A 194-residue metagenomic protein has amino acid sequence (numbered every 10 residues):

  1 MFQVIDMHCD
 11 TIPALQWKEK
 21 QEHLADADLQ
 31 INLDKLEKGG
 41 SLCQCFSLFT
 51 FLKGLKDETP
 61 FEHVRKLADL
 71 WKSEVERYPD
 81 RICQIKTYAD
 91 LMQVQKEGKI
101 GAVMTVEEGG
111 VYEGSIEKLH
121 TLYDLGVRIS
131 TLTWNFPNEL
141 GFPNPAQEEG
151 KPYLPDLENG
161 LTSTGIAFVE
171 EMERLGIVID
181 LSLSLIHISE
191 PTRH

Functional and structural regions predicted by a protein language model:
M1-P155, I186: N-terminal hydrophobic targeting/anchoring segments and the immediately downstream early-domain regions of hydrolases
I100, V169-I177: Short, surface-exposed connector motifs at secondary-structure boundaries
T131, T162, T192: Ser/Thr-centric signal marking residues that sit in or immediately flank functional binding/regulatory motifs
E158-M172: Alpha-helix-loop-beta-strand connector modules within alpha/beta enzyme cores
V178-S184: Catalytic beta/alpha-barrel core
I186-H194: Conserved small/polar residues in nucleotide/adenosyl-binding loops
